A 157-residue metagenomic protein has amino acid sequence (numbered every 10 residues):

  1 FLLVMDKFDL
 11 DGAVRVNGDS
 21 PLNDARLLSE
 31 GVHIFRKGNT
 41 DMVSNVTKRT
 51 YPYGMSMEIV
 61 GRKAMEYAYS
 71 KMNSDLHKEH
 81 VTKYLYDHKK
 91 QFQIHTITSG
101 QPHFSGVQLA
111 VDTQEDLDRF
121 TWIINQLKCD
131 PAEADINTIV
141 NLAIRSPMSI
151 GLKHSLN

Functional and structural regions predicted by a protein language model:
F1: Active-site-proximal specificity loops/subdomain of glycosyltransferases
M5, D9-P21: Short beta-strand-to-loop acidic/aromatic patch adjacent to the donor-nucleotide binding site
L10, K37-D41, F92: Short, high-confidence coil segments that cap the C-terminus of an alpha-helix and link into the following beta-strand
L10, M57-Y69, Q114-D118: Conserved nucleotide-sugar donor-binding and metal-coordinating catalytic region shared by glycosyltransferases
N23-T50: Conserved donor-nucleotide/metal-binding helix-loop-beta segment in metal-dependent transferases, i.e., the alpha-helix
V46-M57, H103: A recurrent flexible, glycine/aromatic-enriched loop bordering the glycosyltransferase active site that acts as
V60, T82-N157: Conserved alpha/beta core of the MobA/IspD/sugar-nucleotide pyrophosphorylase nucleotidyltransferase superfamily
S74, K78: Active-site cores that bind ATP or allylic diphosphates and position pyrophosphate for catalysis
